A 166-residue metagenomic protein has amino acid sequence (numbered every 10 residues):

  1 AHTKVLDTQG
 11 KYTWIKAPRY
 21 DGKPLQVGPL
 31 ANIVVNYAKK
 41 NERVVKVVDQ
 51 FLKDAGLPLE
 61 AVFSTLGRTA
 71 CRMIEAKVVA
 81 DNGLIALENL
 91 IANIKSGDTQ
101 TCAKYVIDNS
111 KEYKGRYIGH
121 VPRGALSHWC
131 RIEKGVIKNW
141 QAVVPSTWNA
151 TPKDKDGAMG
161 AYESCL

Functional and structural regions predicted by a protein language model:
A1-L166: Metal/cofactor-centered catalytic core regions of large enzymes
